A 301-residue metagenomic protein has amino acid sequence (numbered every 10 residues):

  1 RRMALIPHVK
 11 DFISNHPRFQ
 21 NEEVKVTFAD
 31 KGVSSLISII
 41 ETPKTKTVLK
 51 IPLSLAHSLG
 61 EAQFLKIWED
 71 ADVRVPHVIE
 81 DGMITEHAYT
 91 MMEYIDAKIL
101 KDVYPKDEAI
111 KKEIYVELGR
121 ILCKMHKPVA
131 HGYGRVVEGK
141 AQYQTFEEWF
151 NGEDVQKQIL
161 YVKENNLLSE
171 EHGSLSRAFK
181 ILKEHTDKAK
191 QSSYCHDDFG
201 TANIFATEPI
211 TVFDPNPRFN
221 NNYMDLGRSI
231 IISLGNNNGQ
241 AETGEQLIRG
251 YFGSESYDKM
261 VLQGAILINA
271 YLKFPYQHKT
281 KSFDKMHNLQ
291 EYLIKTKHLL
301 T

Functional and structural regions predicted by a protein language model:
R1-R2: Short, Lys/Arg-enriched N-terminal segments with co-localized hydrophobic residues within the first ~10-30 amino acids
L5-Q20, A130-D197, E291, K295-K297: An alpha-helical support segment within catalytic cores of ATP-dependent transferases
F19-F28: Conserved N-terminal boundary motif of the eukaryotic protein kinase catalytic domain
T27-V136: ATP-binding pocket architecture of kinase catalytic cores
L36-I40, R177-M224: Active-site acidic catalytic loop and adjacent metal/ATP-binding pocket of ATP-dependent phosphoryl transfer enzymes
L65, E108-A109, T211, R228-I231 (+2 more regions): Glycine-rich, phosphate-binding/catalytic loops in enzymes
I84, M92-D107, Y161, A270-M286: A glycine-centered beta->alpha junction motif in the catalytic cores of kinase/phosphotransferase enzymes
Y223-S256, L267-K285: Active-site activation/catalytic loop segments of kinase-like enzymes and analogous catalytic loops in related
